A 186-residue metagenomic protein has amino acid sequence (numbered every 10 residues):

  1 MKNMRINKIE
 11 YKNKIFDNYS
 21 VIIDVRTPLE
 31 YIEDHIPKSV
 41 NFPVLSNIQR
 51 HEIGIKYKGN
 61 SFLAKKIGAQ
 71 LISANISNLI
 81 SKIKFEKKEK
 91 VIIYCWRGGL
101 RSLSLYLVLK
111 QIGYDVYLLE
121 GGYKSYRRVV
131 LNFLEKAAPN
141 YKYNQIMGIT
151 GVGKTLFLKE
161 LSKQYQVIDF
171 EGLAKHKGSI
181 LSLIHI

Functional and structural regions predicted by a protein language model:
F16-F85: Positively charged, proline/Ser/Thr-rich regional signature most characteristic of the Rhodanese/CDC25-like
I22, S39-N41, V116-L118, Y143 (+1 more regions): Conserved beta-strand scaffold positions in the cores of enzyme catalytic domains, especially in NTP/NDP-utilizing
A64-E120: Catalytic cysteine-centered active loop of the rhodanese-like fold, especially the PTP/DSP P-loop
E89, Y141-N144: Pre-Walker A (Motif I) flank of P-loop NTPase domains
L118-L131, P139-N140: Long, charge-dense
E120-G121, Q166-S179: Short beta-strand-centered segment that lines the nucleotide-binding/catalytic pocket of NTP-utilizing
N144-S162: Glycine-rich phosphate-binding P-loop
I184-I186: Conserved small/polar residues in nucleotide/adenosyl-binding loops
